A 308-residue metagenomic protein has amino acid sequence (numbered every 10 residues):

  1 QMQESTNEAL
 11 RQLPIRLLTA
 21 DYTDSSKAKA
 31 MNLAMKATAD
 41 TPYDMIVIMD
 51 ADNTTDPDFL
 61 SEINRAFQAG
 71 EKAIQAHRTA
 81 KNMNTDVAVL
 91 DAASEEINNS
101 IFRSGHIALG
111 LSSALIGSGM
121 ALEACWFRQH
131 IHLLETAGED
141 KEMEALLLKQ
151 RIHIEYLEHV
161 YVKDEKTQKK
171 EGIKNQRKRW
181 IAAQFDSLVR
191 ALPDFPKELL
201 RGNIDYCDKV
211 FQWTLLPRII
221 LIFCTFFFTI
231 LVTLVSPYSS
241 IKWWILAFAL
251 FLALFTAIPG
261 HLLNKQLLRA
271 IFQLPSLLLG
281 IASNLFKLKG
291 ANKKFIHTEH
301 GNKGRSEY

Functional and structural regions predicted by a protein language model:
Q1-T19, T23: Acidic donor-binding segment of Leloir-type glycosyltransferases
Q3, S25, N53-T55, T79-K81 (+2 more regions): A short, conserved beta-strand element in the Rossmann-like catalytic core that flanks the donor/metal-binding loop
T19-Y43, P57-D58, E62-E135, K178 (+1 more regions): Long helical/loop segments within the catalytic core of UDP-sugar-dependent glycosyltransferases, especially the large
P42-T54: Short beta-strand-to-loop acidic/aromatic patch adjacent to the donor-nucleotide binding site
N53, S118, A137-M143: Conserved glycosyltransferase catalytic-site signature
A66-R103, L134-E139, A145-K209: Catalytic donor/gating beta->alpha subdomain of glycosyltransferases that bind UDP-sugars
Q176, A183-R190, R269-R305: Membrane-proximal soluble regions of multi-pass membrane proteins
Q212-N292: Membrane-embedded multi-pass helical conduit in multi-pass membrane proteins, especially envelope-biosynthetic
